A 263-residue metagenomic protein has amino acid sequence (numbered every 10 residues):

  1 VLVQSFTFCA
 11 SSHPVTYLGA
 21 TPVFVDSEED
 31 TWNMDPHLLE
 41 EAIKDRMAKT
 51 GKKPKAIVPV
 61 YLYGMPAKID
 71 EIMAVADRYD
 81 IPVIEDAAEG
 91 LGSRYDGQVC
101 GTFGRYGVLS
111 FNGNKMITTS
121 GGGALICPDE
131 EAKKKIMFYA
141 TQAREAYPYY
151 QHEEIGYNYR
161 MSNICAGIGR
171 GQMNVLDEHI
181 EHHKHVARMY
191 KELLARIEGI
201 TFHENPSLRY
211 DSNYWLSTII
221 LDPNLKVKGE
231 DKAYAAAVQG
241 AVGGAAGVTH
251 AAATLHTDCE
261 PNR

Functional and structural regions predicted by a protein language model:
V1-E41, K52, V58: Conserved PLP-anchoring active-site segment centered on the Schiff-base-forming lysine
S5, E85-A87, F111, E204 (+1 more regions): A cross-domain feature marking catalytic cores of carbohydrate-active enzymes and several ubiquitous metabolic/repair
F6, A20, S27, A88-E89 (+3 more regions): Histidine-centered beta-alpha loop that forms part of the nucleotide-sugar donor binding/catalytic region in diverse
H13-V15, V75, I164: Hydrophobic/aromatic ligand-binding patch that stacks against planar heteroaromatic rings of cofactors or nucleotides
P22, V83, G244-A246: Hydrophobic beta-strand scaffold residues
D26, H37-E41, K49-K52, A56-P59 (+5 more regions): PLP-dependent aminotransferase class I/II
D30-T119, A124-I126, E131: Active-site phosphate-binding strand-loop segment of PLP-dependent enzymes
